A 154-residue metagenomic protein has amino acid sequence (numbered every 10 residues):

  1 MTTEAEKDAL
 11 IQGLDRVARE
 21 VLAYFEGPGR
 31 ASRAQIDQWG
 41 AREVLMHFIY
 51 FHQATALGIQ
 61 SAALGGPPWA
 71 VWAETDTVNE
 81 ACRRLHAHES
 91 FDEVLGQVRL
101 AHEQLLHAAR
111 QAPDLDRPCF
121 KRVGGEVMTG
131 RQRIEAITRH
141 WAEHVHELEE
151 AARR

Functional and structural regions predicted by a protein language model:
M1-R19: Extreme N-terminal tail/first-helix region
T2-A5, N79-V94, V123-R131: Acidic/His metal-coordination segments adjacent to aromatic residues that form catalytic metal sites in metalloenzymes
E6, G13, I36-G40, H47 (+3 more regions): Alpha-helix N-cap/loop-to-helix boundary motif
A9, E20, A54, G58 (+4 more regions): Exposed alpha-helical structural elements
D15-E26, H52-Q60, R99-P113, A142-E149: Structural signal for well-ordered, non-membrane alpha-helices
L22, N79-P118: Acidic/histidine-rich alpha-helical segments that form the ligand environment of transition-metal centers
A31-T77, R117-R154: Short, contiguous alpha-helical
